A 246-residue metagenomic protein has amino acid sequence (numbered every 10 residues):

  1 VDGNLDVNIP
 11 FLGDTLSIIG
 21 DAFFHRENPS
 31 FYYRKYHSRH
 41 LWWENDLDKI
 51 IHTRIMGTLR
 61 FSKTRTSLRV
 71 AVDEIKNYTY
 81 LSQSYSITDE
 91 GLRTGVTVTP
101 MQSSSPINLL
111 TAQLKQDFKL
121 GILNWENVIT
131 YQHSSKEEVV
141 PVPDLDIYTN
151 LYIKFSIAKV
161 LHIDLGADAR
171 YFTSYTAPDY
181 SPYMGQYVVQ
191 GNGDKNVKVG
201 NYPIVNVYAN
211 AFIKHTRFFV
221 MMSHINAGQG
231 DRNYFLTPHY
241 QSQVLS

Functional and structural regions predicted by a protein language model:
V1-S246: Exposed, low-structure sequence patches enriched in small/polar residues
